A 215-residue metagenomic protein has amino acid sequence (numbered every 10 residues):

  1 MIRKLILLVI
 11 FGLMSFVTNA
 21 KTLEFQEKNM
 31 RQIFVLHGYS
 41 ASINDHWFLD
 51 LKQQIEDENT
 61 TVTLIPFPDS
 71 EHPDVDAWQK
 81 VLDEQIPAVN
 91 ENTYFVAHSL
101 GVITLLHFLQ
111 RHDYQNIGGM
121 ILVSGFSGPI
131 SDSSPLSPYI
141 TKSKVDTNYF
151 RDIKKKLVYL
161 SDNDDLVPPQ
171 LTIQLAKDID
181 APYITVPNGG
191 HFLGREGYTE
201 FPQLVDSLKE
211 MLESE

Functional and structural regions predicted by a protein language model:
N29-N90: Active-site catalytic motif of lipid deacylating hydrolases and related acyltransferases
G38, F67-S70, I121-I130: Active-site nucleophile loop of the alpha/beta-hydrolase fold
T61, K177-L193: Catalytic histidine neighborhood in serine/cysteine hydrolases with alpha/beta-hydrolase-type architecture
P73, G189-E200: Catalytic histidine-centered segment of alpha/beta-hydrolase-like enzymes
V96-L106: Gly/Ala-rich beta-loop-alpha elbow adjacent to hydrolase catalytic centers
L157-L160, D164: Short beta-strand/loop motif that positions the catalytic acidic residue of the alpha/beta-hydrolase fold
D165-L171: Conserved alpha/beta-hydrolase "acid-adjacent" motif
G197-E215: Catalytic active-site module of serine/aspartate enzymes centered on a nucleophile-bearing elbow/loop
